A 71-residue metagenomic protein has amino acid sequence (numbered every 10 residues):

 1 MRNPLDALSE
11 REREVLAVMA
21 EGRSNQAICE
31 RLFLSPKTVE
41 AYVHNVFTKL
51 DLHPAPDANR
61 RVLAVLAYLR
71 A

Functional and structural regions predicted by a protein language model:
M1-V18: Regulatory hinge/linker segments at domain boundaries that couple sensory/effector modules to output domains
R13-A20, F47, V65: Hydrophobic residues on short alpha-helical segments
A20-R23, R70: Short helix-capping/turn signature of helix-turn-helix
S24-R60: Recognition helix of helix-turn-helix DNA-binding domains
P56-A71: C-terminal edge and immediately downstream basic/flexible tail or linker adjoining helix-turn-helix-like DNA-binding
